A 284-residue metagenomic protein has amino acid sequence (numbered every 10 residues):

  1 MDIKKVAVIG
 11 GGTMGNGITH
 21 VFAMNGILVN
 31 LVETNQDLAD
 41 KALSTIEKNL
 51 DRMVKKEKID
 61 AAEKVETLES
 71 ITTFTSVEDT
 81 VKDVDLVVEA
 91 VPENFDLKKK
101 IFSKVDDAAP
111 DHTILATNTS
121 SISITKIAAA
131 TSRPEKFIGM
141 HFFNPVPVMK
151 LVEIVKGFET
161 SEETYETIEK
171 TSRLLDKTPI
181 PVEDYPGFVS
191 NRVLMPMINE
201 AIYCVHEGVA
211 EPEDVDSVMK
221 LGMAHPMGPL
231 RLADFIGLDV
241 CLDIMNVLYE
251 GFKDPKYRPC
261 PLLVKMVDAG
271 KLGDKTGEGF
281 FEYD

Functional and structural regions predicted by a protein language model:
M1-R52, K56, A108: NAD(P)+-binding Rossmann beta1-loop-alpha1 motif at the extreme N-terminus of oxidoreductases
D2, I27, E162-E166, R173-D184 (+2 more regions): NAD(P)-dependent Rossmann-like dehydrogenase/reductase catalytic/cofactor-binding core
A23-G26, E66-L86, T167, S172-D176 (+1 more regions): Amphipathic alpha-helical segments at domain termini/boundaries
N25-I27, K82, P145-I154, P226-M227 (+1 more regions): Acidic/polar active-site rim loop that often engages polyanionic ligands
L31-K48, R52-V65, I154-Y165, P179 (+1 more regions): Rossmann-like dinucleotide-binding cores of NAD(P)H-dependent redox enzymes
K58-I114, I122: Rossmann-like NAD(P)-binding element
I114-D184, F188-R192: Rossmann-fold dinucleotide-binding core
